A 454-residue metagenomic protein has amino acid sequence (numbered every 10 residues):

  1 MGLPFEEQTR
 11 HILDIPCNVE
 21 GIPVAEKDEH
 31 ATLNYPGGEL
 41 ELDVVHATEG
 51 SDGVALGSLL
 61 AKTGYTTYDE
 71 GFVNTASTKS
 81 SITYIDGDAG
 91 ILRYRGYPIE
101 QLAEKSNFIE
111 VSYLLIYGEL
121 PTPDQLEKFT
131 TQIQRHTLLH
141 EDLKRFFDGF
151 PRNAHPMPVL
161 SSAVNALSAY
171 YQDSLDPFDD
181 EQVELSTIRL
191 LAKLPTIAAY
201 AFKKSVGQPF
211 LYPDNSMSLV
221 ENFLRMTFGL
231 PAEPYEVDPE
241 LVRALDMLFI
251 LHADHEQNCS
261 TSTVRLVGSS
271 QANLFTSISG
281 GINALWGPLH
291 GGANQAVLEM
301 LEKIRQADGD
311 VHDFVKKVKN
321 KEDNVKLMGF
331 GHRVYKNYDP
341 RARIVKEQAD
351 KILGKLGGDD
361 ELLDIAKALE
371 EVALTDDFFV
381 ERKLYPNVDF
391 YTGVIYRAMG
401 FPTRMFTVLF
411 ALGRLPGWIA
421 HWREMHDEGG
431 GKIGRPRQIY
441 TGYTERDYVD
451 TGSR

Functional and structural regions predicted by a protein language model:
M1-P23: N-terminal amphipathic/basic-hydrophobic helices that include classical n-h-c signal peptides and signal-anchor
C17-R454: Non-transmembrane, aqueous-exposed alpha-helical and coiled segments at domain scale
